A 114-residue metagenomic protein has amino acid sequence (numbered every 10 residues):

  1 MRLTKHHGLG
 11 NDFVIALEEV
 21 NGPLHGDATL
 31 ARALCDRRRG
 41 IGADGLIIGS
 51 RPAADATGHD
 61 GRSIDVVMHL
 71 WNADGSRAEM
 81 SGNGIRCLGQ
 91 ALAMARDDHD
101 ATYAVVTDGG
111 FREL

Functional and structural regions predicted by a protein language model:
M1-L114: A glycine-rich beta-to-alpha transition motif near the start of alpha/beta enzyme domains, typified by
